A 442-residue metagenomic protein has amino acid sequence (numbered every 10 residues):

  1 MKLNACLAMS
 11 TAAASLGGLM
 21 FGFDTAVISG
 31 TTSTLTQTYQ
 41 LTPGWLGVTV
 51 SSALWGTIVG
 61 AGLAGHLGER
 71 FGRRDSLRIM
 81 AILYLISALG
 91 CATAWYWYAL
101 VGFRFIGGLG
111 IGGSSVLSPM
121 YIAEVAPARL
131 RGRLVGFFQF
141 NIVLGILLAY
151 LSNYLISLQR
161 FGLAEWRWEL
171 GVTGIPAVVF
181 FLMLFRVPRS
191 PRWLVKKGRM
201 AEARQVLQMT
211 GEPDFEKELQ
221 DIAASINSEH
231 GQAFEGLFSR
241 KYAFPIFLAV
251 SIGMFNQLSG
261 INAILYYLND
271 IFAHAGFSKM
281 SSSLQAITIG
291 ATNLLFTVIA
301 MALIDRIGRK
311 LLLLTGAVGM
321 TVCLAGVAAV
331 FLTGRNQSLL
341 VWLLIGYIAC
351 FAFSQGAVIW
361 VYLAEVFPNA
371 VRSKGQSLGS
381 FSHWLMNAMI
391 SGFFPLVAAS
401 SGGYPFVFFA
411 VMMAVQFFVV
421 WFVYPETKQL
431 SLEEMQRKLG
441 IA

Functional and structural regions predicted by a protein language model:
M1-A201, N227-A442: Alpha-helical transmembrane bundle of multi-pass membrane proteins
E202-V206: Solenoid-repeat scaffolds in large eukaryotic assemblies
F215-I226: Short, well-structured alpha-helical segments
